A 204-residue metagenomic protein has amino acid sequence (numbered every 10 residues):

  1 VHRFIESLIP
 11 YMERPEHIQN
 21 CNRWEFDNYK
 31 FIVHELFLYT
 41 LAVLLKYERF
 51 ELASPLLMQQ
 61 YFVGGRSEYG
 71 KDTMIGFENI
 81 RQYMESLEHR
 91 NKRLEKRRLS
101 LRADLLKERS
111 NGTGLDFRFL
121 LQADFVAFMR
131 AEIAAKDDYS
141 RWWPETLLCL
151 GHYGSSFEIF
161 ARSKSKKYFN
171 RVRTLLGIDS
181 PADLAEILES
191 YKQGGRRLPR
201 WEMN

Functional and structural regions predicted by a protein language model:
V1-N204: Long, low-complexity, intrinsically disordered terminal regions
